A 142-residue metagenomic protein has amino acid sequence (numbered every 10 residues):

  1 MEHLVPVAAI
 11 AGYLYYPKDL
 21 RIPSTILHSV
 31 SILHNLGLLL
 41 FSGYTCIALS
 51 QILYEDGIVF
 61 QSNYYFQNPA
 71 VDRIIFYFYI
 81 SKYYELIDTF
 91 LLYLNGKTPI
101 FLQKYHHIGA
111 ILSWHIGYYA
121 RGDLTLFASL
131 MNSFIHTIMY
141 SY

Functional and structural regions predicted by a protein language model:
M1-M131, I135, M139: Membrane-helix and juxtamembrane interface regions of eukaryotic multi-pass membrane proteins
